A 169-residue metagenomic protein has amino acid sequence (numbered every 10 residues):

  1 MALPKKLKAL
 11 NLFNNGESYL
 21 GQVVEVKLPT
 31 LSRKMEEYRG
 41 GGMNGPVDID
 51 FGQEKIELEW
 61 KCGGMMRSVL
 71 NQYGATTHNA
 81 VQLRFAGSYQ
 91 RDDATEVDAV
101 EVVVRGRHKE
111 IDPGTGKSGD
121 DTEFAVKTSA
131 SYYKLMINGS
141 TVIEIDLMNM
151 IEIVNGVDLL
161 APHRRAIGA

Functional and structural regions predicted by a protein language model:
M1-R67, R107-G116, V157-A166: Solvent-exposed edge beta-strands and adjacent loop segments that serve as assembly or binding interfaces
A2, D50, A75, D92-A94 (+1 more regions): Generic marker of residues within folded, mature protein domains
K5-L7, Q53-E57, H78-Q82, V97 (+1 more regions): A general secondary-structure signal for short beta-strands and their flanking turns/coil in non-transmembrane regions
G16-E17, A94-T95, G139: Detector for glycine-centered tight turns/loop "hinges" at secondary-structure junctions
Y19-E25, E96-G106, E144-L147: Short amphipathic beta-strand/extended segments with alternating polar/hydrophobic composition
E57-R107: A contiguous binding-surface segment within folded domains or other stable secondary-structure elements
R107-A169: Mixed-charge, glycine-accented linear interaction segment located at domain edges/termini
